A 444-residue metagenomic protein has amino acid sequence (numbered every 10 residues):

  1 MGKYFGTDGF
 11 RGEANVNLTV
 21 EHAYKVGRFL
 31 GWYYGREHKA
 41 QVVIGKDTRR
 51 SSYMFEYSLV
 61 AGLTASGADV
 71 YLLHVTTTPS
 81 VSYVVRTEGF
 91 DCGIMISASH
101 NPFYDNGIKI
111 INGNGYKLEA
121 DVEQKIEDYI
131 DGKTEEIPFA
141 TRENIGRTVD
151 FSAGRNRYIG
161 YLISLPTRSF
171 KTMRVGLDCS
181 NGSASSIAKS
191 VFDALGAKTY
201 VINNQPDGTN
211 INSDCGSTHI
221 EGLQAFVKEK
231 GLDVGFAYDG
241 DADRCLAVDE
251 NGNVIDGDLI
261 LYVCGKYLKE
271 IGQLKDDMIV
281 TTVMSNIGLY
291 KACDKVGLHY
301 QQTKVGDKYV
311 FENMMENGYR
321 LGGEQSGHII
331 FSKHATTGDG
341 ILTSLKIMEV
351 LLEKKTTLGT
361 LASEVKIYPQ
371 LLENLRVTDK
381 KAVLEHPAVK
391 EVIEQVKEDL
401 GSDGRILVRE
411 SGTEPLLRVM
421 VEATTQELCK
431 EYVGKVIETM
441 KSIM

Functional and structural regions predicted by a protein language model:
M1-A61, A65-S66, I145-V175, K381-E385: An N-terminal, well-structured beta->alpha segment
E13, N106-K228: Gly/Ser/Thr-enriched, mixed-charge loops and adjacent short helices that form phosphate/oxyanion-binding elements
K39-D47, R174-L177, D277-V283, R418-M420: Short glycine-rich phosphate-binding loop at a beta-alpha junction
Q41-D105, S190-V248: N-terminal small/polar loop signature for handling phosphorylated ligands or for N-terminal nucleophile
I110-G113, L246-E250, I330-S332: Short beta-strand-to-turn element immediately C-terminal to the catalytic PLP-Schiff-base lysine in fold type I
Q124-I159, S164, E250-G323, I330-F331: Proline/glycine-rich low-complexity loops and linkers
V234, I271-M444: Phosphate-binding and adjacent anionic-ligand microenvironments
